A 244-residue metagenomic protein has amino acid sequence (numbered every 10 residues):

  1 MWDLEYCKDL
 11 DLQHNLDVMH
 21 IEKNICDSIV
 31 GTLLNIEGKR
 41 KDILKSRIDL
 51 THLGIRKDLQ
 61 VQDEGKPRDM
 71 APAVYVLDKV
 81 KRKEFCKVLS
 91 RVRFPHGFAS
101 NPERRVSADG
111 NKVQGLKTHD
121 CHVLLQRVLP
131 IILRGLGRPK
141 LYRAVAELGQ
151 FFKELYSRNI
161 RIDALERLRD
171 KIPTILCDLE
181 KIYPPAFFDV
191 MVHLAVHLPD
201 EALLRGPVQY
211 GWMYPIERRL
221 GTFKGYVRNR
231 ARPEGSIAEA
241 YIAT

Functional and structural regions predicted by a protein language model:
M1-T244: A structural signal for the principal folded core domain
